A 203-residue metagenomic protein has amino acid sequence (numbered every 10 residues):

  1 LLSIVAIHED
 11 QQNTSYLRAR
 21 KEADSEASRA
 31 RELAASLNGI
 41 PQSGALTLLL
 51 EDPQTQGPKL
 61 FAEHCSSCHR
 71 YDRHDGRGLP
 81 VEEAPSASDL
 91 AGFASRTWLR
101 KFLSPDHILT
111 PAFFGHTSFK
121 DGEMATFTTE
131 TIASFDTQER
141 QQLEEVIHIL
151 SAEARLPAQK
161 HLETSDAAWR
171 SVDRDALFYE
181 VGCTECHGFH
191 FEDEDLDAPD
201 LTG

Functional and structural regions predicted by a protein language model:
L1-L48, T137-I147: N-terminal export/targeting leaders of redox proteins
L1-Q12, Q54, P58-H69, R96 (+2 more regions): C-terminal substrate/ligand-recognition segments
E9-Q12, K101, V172: Intrinsically disordered, low-complexity sequence elements enriched in Ser/Thr/Gly/Pro
R31-F61, G78, S151-Y179, D197: Electrostatic cytochrome c docking/interface patches
E51-D52, K59-E63, S67, V81-A158 (+1 more regions): Extracytoplasmic electron-transfer domains, predominantly the class I c-type cytochrome c fold
C68, L90, D166, V172-D173 (+2 more regions): Polar low-complexity intrinsically disordered regions
H69-R77, Q159-A168, H187, E192: Long, K/E/R/D-enriched contiguous segments that form extended
